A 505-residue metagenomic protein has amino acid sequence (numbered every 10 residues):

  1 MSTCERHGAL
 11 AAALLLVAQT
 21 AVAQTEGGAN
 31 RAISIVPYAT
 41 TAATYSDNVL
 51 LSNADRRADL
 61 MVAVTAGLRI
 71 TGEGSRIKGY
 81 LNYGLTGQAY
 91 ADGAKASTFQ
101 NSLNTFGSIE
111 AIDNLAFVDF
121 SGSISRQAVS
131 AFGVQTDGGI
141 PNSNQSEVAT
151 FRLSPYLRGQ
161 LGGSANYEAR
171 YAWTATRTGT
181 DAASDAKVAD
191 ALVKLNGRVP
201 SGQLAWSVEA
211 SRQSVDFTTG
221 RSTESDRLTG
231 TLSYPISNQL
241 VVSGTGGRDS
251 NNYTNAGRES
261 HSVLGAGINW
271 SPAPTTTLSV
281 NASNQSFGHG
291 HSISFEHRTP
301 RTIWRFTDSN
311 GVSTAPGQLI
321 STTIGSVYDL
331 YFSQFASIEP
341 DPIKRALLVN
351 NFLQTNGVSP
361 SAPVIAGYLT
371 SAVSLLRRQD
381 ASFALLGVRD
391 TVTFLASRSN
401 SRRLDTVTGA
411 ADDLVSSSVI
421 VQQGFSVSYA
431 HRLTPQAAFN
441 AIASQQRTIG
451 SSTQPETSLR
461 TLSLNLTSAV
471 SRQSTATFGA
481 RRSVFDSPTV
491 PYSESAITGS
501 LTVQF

Functional and structural regions predicted by a protein language model:
M1-A9: Bacterial N-terminal signal peptides that target proteins for export
G8-L16: Sec-dependent N-terminal signal peptides
A18-T20: N-terminal signal peptide c-region/cleavage motif recognized by signal peptidases
V22-F505: Gram-negative and organellar
